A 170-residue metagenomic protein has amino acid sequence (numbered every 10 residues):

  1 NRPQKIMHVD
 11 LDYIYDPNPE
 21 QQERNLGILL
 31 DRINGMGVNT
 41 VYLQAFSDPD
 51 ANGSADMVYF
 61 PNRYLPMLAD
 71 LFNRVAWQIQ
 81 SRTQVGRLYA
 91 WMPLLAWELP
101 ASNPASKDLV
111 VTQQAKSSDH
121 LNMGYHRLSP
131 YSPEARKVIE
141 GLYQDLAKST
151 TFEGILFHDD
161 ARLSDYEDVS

Functional and structural regions predicted by a protein language model:
R2-E23, Y89, P93-T150: Active-site-adjacent "subsite" loops/lids of carbohydrate-active enzymes
K5-V9, N39-Q44, R87-W91, G154-H158: Structural recognition of the beta-strand scaffold that forms the well-ordered cores of secreted hydrolase catalytic
H8, D12-I14, V38, A45-A51 (+2 more regions): Trp/Phe/Arg-rich N-terminal binding region typifying the photolyase-homology
D12-Y15, F46-A51, L94-E98, A161-S164: Solvent-exposed loop/turn segments at secondary-structure junctions within structured extracellular/periplasmic domains
P19-G35, R63-G86, K137: Aromatic- and glycine-enriched glycan-recognition loops and surfaces that form the carbohydrate-binding subsites
R24-A51, K148-G154: Catalytic domains of carbohydrate-active enzymes, especially glycoside hydrolases
S54-L65, A96-L121, D159-S170: Aromatic- and acidic-residue-enriched segments that line the glycan-binding/catalytic groove of carbohydrate-active
